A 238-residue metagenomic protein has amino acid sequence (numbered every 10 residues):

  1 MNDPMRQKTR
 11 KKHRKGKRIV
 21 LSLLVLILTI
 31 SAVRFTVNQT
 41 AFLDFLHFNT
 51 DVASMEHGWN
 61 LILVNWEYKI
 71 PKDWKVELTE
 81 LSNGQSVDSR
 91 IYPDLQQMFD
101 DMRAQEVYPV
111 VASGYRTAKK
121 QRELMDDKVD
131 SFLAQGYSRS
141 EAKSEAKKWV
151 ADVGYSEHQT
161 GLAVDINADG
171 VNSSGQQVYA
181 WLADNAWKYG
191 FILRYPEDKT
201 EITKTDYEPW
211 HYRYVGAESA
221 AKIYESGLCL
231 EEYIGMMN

Functional and structural regions predicted by a protein language model:
N2-N238: Extracytoplasmic cell-surface/polysaccharide-interacting catalytic and binding patches
